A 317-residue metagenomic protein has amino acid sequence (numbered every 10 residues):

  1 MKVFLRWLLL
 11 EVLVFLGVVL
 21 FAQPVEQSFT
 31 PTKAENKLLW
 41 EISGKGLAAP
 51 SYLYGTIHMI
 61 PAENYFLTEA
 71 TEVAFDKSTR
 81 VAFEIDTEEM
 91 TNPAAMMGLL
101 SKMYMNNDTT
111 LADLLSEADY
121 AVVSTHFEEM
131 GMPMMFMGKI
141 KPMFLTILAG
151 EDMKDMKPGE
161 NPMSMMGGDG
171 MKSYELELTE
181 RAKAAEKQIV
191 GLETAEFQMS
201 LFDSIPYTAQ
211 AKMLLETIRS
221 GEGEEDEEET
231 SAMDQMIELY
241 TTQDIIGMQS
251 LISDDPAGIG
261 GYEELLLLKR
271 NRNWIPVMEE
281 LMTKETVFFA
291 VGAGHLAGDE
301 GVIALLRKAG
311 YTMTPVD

Functional and structural regions predicted by a protein language model:
M1-L9: Bacterial N-terminal signal peptides that target proteins for export
L20-P24: Boundary at the C-terminal end of the N-terminal hydrophobic targeting segment
E26-T30, W274-I275: Intrinsically disordered, low-complexity segments enriched in polar/charged residues with Gly/Pro, especially when
F29, L38-L265: Structured, acidic catalytic/metal-binding patches in enzyme active sites
A257-D317: A cross-kingdom marker for long, charged
